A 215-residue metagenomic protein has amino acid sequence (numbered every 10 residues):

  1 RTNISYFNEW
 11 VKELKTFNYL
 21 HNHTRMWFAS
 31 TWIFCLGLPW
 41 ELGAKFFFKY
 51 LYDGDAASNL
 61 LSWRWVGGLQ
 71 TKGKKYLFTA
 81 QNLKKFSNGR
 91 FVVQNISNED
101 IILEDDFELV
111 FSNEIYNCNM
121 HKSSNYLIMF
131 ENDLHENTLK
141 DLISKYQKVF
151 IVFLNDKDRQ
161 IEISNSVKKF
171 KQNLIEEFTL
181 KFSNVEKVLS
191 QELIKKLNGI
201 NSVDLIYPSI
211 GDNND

Functional and structural regions predicted by a protein language model:
R1, K12-F17, P39, N59 (+1 more regions): Trp/Phe/Arg-rich N-terminal binding region typifying the photolyase-homology
R1-N125: Active-site-proximal binding-pocket segments
